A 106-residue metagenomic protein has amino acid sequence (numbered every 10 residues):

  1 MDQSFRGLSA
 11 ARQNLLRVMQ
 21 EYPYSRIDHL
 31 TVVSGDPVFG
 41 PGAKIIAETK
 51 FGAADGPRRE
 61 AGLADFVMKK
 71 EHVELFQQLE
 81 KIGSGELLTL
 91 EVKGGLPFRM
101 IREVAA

Functional and structural regions predicted by a protein language model:
M1-Q3, R58-R59: Intrinsically disordered, low-complexity linkers and terminal tails enriched in Pro/Gly and often acidic or mixed-charge
D2-R12, D65-H72: Short, positively charged
Q3, Q13, Q20, Q77-Q78: Residue-identity detector for glutamine
A10-P57: Acidic (E/D-rich), amphipathic helical modules within compact regulatory domains
A54-R99: Short, solvent-exposed interaction modules
